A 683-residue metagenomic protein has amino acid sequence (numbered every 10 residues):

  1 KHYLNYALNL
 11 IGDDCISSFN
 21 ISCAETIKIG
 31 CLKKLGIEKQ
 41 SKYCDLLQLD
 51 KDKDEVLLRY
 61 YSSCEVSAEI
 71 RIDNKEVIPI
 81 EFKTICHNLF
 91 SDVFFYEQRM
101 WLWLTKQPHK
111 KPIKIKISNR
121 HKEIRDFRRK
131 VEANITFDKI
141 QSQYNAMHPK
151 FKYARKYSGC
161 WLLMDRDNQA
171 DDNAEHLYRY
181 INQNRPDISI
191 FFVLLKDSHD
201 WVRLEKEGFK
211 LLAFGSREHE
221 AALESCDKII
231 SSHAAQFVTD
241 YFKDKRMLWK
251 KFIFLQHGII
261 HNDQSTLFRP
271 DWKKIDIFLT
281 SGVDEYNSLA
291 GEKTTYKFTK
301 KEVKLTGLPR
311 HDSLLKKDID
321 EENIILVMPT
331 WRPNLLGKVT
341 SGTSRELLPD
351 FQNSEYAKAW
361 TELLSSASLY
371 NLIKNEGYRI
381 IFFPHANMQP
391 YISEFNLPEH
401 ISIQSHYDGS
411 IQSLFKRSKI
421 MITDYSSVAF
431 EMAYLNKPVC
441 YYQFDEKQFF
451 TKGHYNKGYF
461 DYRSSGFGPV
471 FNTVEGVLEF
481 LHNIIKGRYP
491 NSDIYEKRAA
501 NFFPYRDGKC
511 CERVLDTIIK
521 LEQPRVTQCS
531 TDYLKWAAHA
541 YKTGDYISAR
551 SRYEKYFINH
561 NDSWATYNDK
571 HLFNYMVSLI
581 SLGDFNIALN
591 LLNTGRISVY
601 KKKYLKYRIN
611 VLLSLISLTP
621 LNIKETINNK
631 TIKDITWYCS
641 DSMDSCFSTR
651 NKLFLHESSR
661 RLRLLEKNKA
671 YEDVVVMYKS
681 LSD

Functional and structural regions predicted by a protein language model:
L58-C226, L521, S530-K535, H539 (+3 more regions): N-terminal pre-catalytic "stem/leader" segment of glycosyltransferase-like enzymes
Q143-A146, P270-N353, A386, K486-K497: A nucleotide-sugar donor-handling region in carbohydrate enzymes
A146-P149, Y378, G468-P469, T473-W536: C-terminal amphipathic helix plus adjacent low-complexity, charged tail appended to glycosyltransferase catalytic
G159-L314, S578: Active-site and donor-binding regions of nucleotide-sugar-utilizing enzymes
D172-R185, P309-E394, F471-T473, R506 (+1 more regions): Conserved catalytic-core segment of nucleotide-activated headgroup transferases in glycan assembly
L212-C226, I381, A386-F430, L435: Donor nucleotide-activated moiety binding/catalytic core segment of transferases that use nucleotide-activated donors
S231-Q236, Y241, I253-F254, D408-G453: A donor-sugar binding/catalytic signature common to diverse glycosyltransferases and related nucleotide-sugar
T299-K300, F395-P398, Y425-F503: Catalytic binding pocket for nucleotide-activated donors in carbohydrate/polymer assembly enzymes
